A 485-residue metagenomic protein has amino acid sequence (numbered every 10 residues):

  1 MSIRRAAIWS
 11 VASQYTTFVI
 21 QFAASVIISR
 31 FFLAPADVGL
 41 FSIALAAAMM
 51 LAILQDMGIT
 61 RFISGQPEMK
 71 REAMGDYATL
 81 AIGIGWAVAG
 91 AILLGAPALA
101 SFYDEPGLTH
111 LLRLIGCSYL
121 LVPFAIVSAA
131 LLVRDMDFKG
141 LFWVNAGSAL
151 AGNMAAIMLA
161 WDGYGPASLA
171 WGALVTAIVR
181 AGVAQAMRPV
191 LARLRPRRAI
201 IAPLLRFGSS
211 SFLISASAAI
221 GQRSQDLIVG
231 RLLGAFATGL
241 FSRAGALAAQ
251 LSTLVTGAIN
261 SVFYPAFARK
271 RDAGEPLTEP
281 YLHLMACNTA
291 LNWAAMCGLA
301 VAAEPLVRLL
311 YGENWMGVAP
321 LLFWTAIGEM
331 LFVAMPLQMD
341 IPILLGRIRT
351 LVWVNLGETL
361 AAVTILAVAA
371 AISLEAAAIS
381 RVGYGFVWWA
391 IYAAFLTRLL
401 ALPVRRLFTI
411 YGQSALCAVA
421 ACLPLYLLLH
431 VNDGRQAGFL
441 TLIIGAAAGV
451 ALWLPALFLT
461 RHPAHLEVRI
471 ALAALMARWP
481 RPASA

Functional and structural regions predicted by a protein language model:
M1-F22, S64, E68-T79, L108 (+5 more regions): N-terminal membrane topogenesis motif
S2-M57, I84-A98, S118, S148-I157 (+2 more regions): Signature of the first transmembrane helix
I3, K139, G182-D226, V262-E279 (+2 more regions): Interhelical loop/hinge segments that connect adjacent transmembrane helices in multipass membrane
T17-F18, A44-A48, A52-S64, L114-V133 (+9 more regions): Short runs within selected transmembrane alpha-helices of multi-pass transporters and secretion channels
F31-I43, Q66-D76, A87-Y119, L159-A170 (+3 more regions): Membrane-interface helix-capping segments at transmembrane helix termini in multi-pass transporters
A52-R71, V133-R134, A244, A248-N292 (+1 more regions): Helix-loop junctions and terminal segments of transmembrane helices in multi-pass membrane transport/translocation
T79-D104, M154, M158, D162 (+3 more regions): Alpha-helical transmembrane segments of multi-pass membrane transport and lipid-handling proteins
T397-R398, L402-V404, Y426-A485: Membrane-proximal transmembrane or re-entrant/amphipathic helices at the cytosolic face
